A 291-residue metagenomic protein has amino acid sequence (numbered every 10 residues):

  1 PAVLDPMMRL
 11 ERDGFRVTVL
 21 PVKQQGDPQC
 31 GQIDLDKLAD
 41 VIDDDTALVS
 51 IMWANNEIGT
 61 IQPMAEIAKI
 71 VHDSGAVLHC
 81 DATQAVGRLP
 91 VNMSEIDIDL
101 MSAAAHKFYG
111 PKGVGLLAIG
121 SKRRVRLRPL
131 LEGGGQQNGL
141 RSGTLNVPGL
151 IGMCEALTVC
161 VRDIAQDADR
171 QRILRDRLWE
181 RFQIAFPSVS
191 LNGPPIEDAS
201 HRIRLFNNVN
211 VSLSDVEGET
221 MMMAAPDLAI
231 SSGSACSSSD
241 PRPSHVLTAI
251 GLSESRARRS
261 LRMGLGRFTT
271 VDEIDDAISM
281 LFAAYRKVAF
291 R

Functional and structural regions predicted by a protein language model:
P1-R291: Pyridoxal 5′-phosphate
